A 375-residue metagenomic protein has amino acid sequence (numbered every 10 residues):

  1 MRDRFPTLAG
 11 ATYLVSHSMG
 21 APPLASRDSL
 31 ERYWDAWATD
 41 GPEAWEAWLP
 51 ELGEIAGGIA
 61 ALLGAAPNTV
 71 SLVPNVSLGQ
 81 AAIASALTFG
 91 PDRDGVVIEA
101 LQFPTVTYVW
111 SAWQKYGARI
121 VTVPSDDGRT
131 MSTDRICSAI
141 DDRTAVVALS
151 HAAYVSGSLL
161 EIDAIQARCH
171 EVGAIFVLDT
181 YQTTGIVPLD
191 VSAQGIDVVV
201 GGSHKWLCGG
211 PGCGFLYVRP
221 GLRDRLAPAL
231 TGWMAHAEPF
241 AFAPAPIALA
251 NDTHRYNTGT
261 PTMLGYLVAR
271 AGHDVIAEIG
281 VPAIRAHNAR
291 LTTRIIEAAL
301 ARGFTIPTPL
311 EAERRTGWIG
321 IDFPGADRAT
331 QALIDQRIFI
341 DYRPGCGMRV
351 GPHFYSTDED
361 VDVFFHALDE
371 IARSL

Functional and structural regions predicted by a protein language model:
M1-L375: Pyridoxal 5′-phosphate
